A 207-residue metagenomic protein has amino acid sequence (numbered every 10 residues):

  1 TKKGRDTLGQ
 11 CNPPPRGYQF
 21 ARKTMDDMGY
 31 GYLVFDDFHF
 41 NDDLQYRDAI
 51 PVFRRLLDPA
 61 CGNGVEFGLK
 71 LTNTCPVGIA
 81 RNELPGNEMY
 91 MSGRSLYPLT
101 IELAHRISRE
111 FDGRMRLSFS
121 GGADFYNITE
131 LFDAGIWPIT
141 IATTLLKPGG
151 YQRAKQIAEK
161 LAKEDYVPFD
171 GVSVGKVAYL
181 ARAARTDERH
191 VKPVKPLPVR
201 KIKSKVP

Functional and structural regions predicted by a protein language model:
K3-G113, P148-Y166: Glycine/Thr-rich beta-alpha phosphate-binding loop at enzyme active sites
F67-L71, M115-G121, I139-I141: Hydrophobic faces of well-ordered beta-strands that scaffold small-molecule active sites in alpha/beta enzyme cores
P76, G122-Y126, L145-L146: Short Gly/Pro-enriched loop/turn and capping motifs at secondary-structure junctions
M89-R94, F119-G122, G135: Glycine-centered flexibility sites
R109, G122-I139: Catalytic cores of alpha/beta
L131-I136, I141-L146, G150-A154: Composition- and surface-driven signal marking solvent-exposed, interaction-prone regions in large proteins
Q152, Q156, K163-P207: Ferredoxin-type iron-sulfur electron-transfer modules and their immediate structural context
